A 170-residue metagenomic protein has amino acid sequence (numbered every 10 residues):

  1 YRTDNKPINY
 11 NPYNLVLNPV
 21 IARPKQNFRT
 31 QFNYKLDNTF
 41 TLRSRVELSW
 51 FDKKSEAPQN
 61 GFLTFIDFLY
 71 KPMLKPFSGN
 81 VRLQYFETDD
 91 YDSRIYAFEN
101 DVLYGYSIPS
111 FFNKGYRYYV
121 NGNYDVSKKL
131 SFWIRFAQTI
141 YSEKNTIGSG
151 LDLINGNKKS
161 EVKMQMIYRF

Functional and structural regions predicted by a protein language model:
Y1-F170: Exposed, low-structure sequence patches enriched in small/polar residues
